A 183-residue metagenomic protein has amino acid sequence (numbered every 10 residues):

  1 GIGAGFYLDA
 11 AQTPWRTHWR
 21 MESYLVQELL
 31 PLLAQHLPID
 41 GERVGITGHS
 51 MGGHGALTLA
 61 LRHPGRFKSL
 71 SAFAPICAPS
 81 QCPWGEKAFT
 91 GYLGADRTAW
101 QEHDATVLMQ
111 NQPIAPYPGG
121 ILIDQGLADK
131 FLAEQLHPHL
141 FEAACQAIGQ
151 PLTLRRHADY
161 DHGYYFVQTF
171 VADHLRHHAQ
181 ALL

Functional and structural regions predicted by a protein language model:
G1-L183: Non-catalytic cap/lid and distal C-terminal segments of serine-dependent acyl enzymes
